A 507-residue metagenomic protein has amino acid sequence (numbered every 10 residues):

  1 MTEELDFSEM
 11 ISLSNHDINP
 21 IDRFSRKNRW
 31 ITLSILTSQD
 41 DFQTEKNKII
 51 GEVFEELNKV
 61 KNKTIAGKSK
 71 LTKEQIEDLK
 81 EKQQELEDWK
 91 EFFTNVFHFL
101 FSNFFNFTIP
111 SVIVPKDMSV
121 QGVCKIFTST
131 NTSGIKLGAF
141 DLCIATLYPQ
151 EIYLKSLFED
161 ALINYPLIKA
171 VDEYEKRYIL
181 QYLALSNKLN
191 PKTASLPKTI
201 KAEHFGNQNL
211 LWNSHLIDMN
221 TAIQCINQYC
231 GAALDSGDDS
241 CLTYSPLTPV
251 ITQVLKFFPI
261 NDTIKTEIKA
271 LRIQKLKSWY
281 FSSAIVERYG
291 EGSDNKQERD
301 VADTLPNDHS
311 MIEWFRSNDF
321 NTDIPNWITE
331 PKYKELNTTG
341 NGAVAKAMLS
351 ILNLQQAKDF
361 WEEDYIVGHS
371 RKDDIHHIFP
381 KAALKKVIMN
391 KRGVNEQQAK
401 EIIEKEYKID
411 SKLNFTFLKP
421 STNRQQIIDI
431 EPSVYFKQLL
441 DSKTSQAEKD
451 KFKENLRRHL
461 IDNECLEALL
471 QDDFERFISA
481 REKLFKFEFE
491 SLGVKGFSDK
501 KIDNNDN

Functional and structural regions predicted by a protein language model:
M1-I179, L418, K437, Q471 (+1 more regions): Basic- and aromatic-enriched surface patches that contact anionic nucleotides/nucleic acids
F101-K116, Q121-K125, N164, S214-D239 (+3 more regions): Short amphipathic alpha-helical segments and their helix-coil junctions
V120-C124, D262-I264, R288-E291, L384-K391 (+3 more regions): Short conserved micro-motifs at the rims of enzyme active sites and ligand-binding pockets
C143, V171-I328: A cross-family structural signal marking well-folded subdomains
R272, K443-N507: C-terminal, well-folded lobe of enzymatic/effector domains
F281-I388, K400: Intrinsically disordered, low-complexity N-proximal targeting/linker segments that flank membranes
D373, K385-R424: Short beta-strand-alpha-helix junction that forms the catalytic/metal-binding core of metal-dependent nuclease domains
E406-I409, Q426-R457: Polybasic, low-complexity binding patches
